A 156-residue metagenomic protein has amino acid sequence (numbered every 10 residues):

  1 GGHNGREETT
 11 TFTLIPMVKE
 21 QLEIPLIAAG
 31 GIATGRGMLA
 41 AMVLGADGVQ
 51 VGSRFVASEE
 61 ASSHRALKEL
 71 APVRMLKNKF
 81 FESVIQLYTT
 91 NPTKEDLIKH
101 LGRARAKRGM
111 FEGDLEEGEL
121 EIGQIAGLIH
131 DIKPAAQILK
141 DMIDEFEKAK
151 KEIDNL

Functional and structural regions predicted by a protein language model:
G1-N4: Conserved anion-binding
E8-I27, A33-L156: Conserved active-site-proximal phosphate/metal-binding subdomains
